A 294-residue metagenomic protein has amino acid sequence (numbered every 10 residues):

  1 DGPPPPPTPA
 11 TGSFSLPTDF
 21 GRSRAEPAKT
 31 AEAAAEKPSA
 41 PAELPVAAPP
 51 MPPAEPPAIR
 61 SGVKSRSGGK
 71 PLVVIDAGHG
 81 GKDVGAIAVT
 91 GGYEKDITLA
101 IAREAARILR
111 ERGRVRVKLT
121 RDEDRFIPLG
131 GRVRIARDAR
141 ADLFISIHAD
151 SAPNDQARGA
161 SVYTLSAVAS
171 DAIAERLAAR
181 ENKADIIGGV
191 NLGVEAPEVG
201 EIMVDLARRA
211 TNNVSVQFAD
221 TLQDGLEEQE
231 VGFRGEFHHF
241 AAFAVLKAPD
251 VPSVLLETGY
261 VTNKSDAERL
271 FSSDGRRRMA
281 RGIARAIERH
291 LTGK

Functional and structural regions predicted by a protein language model:
D1-K294: Catalytic-site microenvironment of enzymes that process N-acetyl-hexosamine-containing cell-wall polysaccharides
